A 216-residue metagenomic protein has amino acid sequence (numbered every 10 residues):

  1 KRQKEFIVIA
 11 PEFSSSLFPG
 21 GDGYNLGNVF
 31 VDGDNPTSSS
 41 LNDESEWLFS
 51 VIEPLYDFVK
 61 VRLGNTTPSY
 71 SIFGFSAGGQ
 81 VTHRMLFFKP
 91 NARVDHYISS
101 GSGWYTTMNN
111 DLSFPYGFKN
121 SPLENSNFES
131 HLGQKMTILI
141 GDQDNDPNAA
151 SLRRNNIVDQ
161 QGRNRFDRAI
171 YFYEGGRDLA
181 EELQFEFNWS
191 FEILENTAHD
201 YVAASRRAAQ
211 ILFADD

Functional and structural regions predicted by a protein language model:
K1-S69: Serine-hydrolase catalytic machinery in alpha/beta-hydrolase-like enzymes
R2-V8, T66-S71, N91-H96, L132-M136 (+1 more regions): Loop/turn elements at helix/coil->beta-strand transitions in domains of secreted/extracellular proteins
F13-F18, A77-Q80, G103-T106, D142-D146 (+1 more regions): Solvent-exposed loop/turn segments at secondary-structure junctions within structured extracellular/periplasmic domains
L41-I52, L112-F114, N164-A169, Y201-A204: Phosphate/oxyanion-binding active-site loops and adjacent basic polyanion-contact surfaces
S71-G74, S100: Short beta-strand immediately N-terminal to the catalytic nucleophile in serine-hydrolase-like folds
G79-P90, A208: Short glycine-enriched nucleophile-adjacent loop and the immediately C-terminal alpha-helix near the catalytic center
D95-E182: The feature captures the conserved acid-bearing segment of alpha/beta-hydrolase catalytic domains
I170-D216: C-terminal catalytic histidine-bearing segment of alpha/beta-hydrolase fold enzymes
